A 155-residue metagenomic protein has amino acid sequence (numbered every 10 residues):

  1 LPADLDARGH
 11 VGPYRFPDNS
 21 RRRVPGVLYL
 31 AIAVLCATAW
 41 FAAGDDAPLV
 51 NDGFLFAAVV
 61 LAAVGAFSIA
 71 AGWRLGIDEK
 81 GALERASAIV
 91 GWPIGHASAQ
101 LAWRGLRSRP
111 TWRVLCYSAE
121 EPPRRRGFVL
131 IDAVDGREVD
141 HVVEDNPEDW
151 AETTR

Functional and structural regions predicted by a protein language model:
L1-R155: Long, terminal "pre-/pro-" and other extracytoplasmic accessory regions that lie outside the mature folded/catalytic
